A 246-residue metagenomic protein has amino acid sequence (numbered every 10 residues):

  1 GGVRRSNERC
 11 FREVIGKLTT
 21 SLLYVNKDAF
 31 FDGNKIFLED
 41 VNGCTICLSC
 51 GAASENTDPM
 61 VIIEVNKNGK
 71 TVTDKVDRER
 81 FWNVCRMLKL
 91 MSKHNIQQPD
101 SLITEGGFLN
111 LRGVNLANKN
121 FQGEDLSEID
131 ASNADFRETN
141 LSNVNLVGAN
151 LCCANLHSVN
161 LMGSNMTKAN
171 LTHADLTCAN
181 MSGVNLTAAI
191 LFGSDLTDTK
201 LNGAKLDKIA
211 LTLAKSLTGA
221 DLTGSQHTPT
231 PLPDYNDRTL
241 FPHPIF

Functional and structural regions predicted by a protein language model:
G1-T45: A surface-exposed partner-binding patch
N7, N26-K27, D77, A117 (+2 more regions): N-terminal leader/targeting signatures
V14-T19, I46-L48, I63, F81-K89 (+1 more regions): Extended low-polarity, hydrophobic cluster-rich segments
G16-K17, G33-N34, G43, N56-M60 (+7 more regions): Intrinsic-disorder/low-complexity loop/linker signature
A29, I36-L38, L48, I62-V65 (+1 more regions): Short linear proline/tyrosine/threonine-rich motifs used for host-factor recruitment and membrane trafficking/assembly
S49-A53: Short beta-strand micro-motifs enriched in acidic
W82-M87, M91-F246: Tandem repeat scaffolds
